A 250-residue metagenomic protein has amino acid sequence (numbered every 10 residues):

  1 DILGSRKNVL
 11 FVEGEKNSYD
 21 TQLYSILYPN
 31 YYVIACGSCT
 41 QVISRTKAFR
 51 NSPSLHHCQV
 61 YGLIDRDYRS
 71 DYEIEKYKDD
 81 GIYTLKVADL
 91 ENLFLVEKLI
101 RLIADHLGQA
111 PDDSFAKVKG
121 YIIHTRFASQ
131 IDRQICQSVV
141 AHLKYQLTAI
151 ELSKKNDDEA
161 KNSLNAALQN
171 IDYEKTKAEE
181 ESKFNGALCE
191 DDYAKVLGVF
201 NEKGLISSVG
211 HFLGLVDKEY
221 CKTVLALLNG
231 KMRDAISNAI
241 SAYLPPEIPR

Functional and structural regions predicted by a protein language model:
D1-L3: Short boundary motifs at domain starts and secondary-structure transition points
R6-N92, A104-S114: Conserved helicase/translocase motor-coupling segment
D20, S38, S70, V96-E97 (+2 more regions): Alpha-helix initiation/capping motif
Y28-Y32, S70-I74, I123-R133, A194-G210: Short flexible/disordered coil segments
C36-C39, C58, C136, C189 (+1 more regions): Generic recognition of cysteine residues
C36-R45, Q134-L152, L227-R233, S237: Amphipathic, soluble alpha/beta structural segments
D65, R69, K76-K183: Activity-critical C-terminal alpha-helical subdomain
T148-R250: Extended, basic/helix-rich recognition subdomains
